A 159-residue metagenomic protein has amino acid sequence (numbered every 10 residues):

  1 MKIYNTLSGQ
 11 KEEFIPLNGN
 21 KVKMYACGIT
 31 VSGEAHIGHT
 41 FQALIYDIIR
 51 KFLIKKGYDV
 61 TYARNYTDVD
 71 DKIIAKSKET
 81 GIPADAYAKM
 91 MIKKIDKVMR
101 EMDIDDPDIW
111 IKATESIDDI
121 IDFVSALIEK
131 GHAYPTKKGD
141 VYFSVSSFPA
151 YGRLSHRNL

Functional and structural regions predicted by a protein language model:
M1-L159: NTP-dependent nucleotidyl-transfer catalytic core
